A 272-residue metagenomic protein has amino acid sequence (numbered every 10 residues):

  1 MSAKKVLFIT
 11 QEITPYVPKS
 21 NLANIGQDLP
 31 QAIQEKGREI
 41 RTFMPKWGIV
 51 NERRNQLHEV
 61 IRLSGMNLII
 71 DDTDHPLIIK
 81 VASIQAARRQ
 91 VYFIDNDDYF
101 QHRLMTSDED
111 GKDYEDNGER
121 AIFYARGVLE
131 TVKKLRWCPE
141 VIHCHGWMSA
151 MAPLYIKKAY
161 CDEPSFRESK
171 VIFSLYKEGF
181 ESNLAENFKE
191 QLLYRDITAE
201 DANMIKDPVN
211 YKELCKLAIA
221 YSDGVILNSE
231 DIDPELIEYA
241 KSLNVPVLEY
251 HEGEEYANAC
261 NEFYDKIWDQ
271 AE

Functional and structural regions predicted by a protein language model:
M1-E272: Catalytic cores of nucleotide-sugar-dependent glycosyltransferases that transfer UDP/GDP/TDP-activated
